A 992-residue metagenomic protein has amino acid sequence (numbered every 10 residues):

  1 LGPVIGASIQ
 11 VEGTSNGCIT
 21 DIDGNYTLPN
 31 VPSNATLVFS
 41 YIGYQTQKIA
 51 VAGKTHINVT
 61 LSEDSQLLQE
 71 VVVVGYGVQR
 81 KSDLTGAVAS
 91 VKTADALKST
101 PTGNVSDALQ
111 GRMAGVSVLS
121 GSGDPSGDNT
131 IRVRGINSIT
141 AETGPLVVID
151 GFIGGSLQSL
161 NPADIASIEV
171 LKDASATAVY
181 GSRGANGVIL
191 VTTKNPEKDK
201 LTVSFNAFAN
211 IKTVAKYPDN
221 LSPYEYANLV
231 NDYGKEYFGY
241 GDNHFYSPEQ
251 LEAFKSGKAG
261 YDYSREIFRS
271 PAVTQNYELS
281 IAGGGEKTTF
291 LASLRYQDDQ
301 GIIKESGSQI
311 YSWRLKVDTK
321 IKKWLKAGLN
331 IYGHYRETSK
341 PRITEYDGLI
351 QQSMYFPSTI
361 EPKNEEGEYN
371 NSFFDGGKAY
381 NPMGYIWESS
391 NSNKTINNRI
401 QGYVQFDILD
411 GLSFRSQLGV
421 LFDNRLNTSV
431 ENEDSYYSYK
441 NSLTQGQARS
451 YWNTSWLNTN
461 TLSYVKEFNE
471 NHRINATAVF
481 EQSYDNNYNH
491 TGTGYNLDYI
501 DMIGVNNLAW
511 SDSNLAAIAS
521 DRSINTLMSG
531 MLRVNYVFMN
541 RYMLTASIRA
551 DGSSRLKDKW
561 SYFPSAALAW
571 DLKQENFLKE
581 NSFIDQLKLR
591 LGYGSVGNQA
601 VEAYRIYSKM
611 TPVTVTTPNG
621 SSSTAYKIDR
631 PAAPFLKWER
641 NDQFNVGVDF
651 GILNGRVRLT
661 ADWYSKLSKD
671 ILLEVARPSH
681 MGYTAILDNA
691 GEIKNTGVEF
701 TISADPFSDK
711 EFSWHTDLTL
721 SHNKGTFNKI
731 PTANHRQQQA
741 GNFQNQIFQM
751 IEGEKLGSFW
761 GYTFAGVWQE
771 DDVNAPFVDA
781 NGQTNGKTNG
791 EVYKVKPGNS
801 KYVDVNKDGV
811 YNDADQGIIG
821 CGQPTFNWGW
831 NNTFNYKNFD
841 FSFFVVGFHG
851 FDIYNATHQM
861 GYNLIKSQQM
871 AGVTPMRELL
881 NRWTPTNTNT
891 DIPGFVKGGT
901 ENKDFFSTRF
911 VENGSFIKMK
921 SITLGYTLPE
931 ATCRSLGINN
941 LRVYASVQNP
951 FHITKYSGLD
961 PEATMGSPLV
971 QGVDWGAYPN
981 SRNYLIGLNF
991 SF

Functional and structural regions predicted by a protein language model:
L1-R314, T319-K322, K326-G328, Y332-H334 (+10 more regions): Short, small/polar-rich motifs associated with maturation and membrane association, primarily at protein termini
G2-A7, T477, N939-N940: Short flexible loop/turn segments that cap and initiate beta-strands
S117-G121, A178, K573-E580, T932-R934: Active-site phosphate-binding and catalytic loops of NTP-dependent enzymes
T193, L279-G283, W313-T319, G402-F406 (+11 more regions): Residues on the lipid-exposed face of transmembrane beta-strands in outer-membrane beta-barrel proteins
E197-Y261, P271, G301-N397, R415-M528 (+7 more regions): Surface-exposed loop/interface segments of Gram-negative outer-membrane beta-barrel transport/assembly proteins
K198-K200, G285-T289, K322-W324, D407-G411 (+9 more regions): Strand-connecting loop/turn motifs
A207, L294-Q300, L544-S553, P706: Transmembrane beta-strand segments that form the barrel wall of outer-membrane beta-barrel proteins
H715, C821-H849, F906-I953, G976-F992: Conserved C-terminal beta-signal and adjacent last beta-strands/turns of outer-membrane beta-barrel proteins
